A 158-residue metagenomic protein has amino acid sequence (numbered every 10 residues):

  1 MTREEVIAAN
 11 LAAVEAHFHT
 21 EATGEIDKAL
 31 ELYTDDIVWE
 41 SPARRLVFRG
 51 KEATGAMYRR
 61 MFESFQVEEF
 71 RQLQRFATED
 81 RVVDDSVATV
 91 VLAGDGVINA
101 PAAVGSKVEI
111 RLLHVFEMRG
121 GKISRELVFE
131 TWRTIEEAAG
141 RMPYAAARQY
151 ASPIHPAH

Functional and structural regions predicted by a protein language model:
M1-A9, A56-H158: A beta-strand edge to alpha-helix "cap/lid" segment located at domain peripheries
A9-T20: Solvent-exposed, amphipathic alpha-helical segments
A13, T23-E40: Short, well-ordered alpha-helical segments enriched in acidic and aromatic residues
F18, A43, Q74-F76: Structured beta->alpha junctions
L32, V38-R49, R60-E63: A short gly/proline-enriched turn/hairpin at secondary-structure junctions
A53: Residue-level recognition of oxygen-bearing side chains
